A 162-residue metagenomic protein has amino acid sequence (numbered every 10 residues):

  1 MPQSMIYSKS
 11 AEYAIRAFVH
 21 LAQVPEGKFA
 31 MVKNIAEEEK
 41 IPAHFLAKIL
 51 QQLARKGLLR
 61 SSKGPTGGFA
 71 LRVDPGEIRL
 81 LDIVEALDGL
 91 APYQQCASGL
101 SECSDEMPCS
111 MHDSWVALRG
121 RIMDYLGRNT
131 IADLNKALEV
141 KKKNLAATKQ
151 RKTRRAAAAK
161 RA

Functional and structural regions predicted by a protein language model:
K9, Y13-I41, R60: N-terminal helix-turn-helix DNA-binding core of bacterial DNA-binding proteins
F18, L50-Q51: Short, hydrophobic-biased segments on the C-terminal half of alpha helices that form "recognition helices"
E37, A54-R55: Alpha-helical residues within the helix-turn-helix
H44: Key DNA-contact positions within bacterial/archaeal DNA-binding proteins
G57-R72: Beta-hairpin "wing" of winged helix-turn-helix
A97-A162: C-terminal regulatory/oligomerization modules of transcriptional regulators
